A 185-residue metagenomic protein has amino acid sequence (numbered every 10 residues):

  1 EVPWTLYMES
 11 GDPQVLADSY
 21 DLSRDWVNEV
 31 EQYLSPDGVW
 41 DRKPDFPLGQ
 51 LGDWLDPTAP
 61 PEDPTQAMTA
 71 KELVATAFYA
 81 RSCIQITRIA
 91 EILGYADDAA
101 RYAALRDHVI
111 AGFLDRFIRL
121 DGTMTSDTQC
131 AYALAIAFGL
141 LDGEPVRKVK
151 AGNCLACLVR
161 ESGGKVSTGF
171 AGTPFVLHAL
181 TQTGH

Functional and structural regions predicted by a protein language model:
E1-H185: Active-site core of glycosidic bond-cleaving carbohydrate-active enzymes
